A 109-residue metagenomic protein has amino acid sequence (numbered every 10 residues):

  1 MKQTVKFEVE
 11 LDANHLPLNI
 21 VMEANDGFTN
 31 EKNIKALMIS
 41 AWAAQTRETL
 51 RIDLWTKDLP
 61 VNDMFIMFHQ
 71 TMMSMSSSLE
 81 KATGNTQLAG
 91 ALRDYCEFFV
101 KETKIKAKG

Functional and structural regions predicted by a protein language model:
M1-F7, N30: Structured beta-strand/loop patches that form or line metal/cofactor-binding pockets in enzymes
V5-L11, M22-A24: Short beta-strand elements
D12, K32-N33, I39, C96 (+2 more regions): Intrinsically disordered, low-complexity linear regions
L18-G84: Active-site- and interface-proximal helix/loop "cap" or "latch" segments in soluble metabolic and energy-transducing
S77-G109: C-terminal charged interaction modules
